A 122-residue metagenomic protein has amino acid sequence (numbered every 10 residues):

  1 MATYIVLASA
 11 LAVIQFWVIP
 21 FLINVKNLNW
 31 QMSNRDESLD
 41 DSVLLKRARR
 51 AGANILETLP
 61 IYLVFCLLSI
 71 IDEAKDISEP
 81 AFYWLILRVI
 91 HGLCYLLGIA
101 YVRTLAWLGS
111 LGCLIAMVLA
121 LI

Functional and structural regions predicted by a protein language model:
M1-V6, C66-E79, V118-I122: Helix-coil boundary and interhelical linker segments in multi-pass alpha-helical membrane proteins
M1-W17: Alpha-helical transmembrane segments
L7-A10, F82, I86, L105: Hydrophobic residues within alpha-helical transmembrane segments of multi-pass solute transporters/permease subunits
L11, A53-C66: Core segments of transmembrane alpha-helices that mediate helix-helix packing or line hydrophobic substrate/ligand
L11, Q15, L87-H91, S110-A116: Membrane-embedded alpha-helical transmembrane segments of multi-pass integral membrane proteins
V13-N27, L68-I71, G92, L96-I99 (+1 more regions): Transmembrane helix-loop junctions and nearby membrane-interface residues
F21-R49: Cytosolic, membrane-interface loops and tails of multi-pass inner-membrane proteins
I90-G112: Interfacial loop-to-transmembrane junctions
